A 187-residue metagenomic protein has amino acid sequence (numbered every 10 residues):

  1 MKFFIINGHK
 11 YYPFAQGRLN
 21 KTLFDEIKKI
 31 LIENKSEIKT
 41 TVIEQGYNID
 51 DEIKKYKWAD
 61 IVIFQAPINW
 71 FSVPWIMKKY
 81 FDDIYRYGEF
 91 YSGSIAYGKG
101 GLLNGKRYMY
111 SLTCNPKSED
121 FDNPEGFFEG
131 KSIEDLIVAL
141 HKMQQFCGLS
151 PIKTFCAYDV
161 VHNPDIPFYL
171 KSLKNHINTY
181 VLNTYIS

Functional and structural regions predicted by a protein language model:
M1-N34: N-terminal beta1-alpha1 ligand-phosphate binding loop
F4-I6, K39-T41, I63, M109-S111 (+1 more regions): Hydrophobic/aromatic beta-strand patches that form the interior of the parallel beta-sheet core in alpha/beta enzyme
H9-P13, N115-D122, Y158-V161: A short, flexible beta-alpha/helix-coil linker loop
E26-I30, D83, M143: Alpha-helical structural signal in soluble globular domains
N34-Y47, F155-Y158: A short beta-strand-loop structural module common to alpha/beta enzyme folds
G46-K54, N163-Y169: Structural motif
D51-L140: Helix-loop-strand module that forms the ligand-binding subsite of alpha/beta enzymes
F127-F128, I133-S187: Glycine-rich phosphate/pyrophosphate-binding loop and the adjoining helix
